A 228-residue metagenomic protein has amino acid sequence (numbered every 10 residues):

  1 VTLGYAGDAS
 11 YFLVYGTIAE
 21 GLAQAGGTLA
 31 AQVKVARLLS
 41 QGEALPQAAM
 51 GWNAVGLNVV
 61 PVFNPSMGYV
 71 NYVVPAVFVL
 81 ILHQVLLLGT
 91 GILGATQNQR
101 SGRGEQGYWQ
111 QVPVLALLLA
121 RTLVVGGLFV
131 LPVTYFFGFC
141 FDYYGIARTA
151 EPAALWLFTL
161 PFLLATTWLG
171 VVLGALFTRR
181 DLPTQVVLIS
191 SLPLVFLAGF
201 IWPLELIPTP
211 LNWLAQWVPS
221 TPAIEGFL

Functional and structural regions predicted by a protein language model:
V1-G89: Transport-system extracytoplasmic interface segments
G16, V55, Y72, A116 (+3 more regions): Alpha-helical membrane and juxtamembrane elements of multi-pass inner-membrane transport and channel proteins
V33, R37, L86, G102 (+2 more regions): Short amphipathic alpha-helical interaction/hinge segments
A49, N58, V62, S66 (+6 more regions): Juxtamembrane loop-helix boundary motifs flanking transmembrane segments in multi-pass membrane proteins
V60-C140: Hydrophobic alpha-helical transmembrane segments of multi-pass membrane transport proteins
G127, Y135-F139, A147-L228: Membrane-spanning alpha-helical segments of multipass transporters and channels
